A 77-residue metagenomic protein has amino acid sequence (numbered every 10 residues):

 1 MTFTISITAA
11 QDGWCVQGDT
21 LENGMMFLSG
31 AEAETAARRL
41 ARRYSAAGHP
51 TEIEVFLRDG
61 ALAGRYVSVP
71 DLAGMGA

Functional and structural regions predicted by a protein language model:
M1-T2, G76: Compositionally biased, disordered extreme N-termini, encompassing classical targeting presequences
T2-N23: Short aromatic-glycine-(Arg/Gly/Cys) micro-motifs in beta-strand/loop hairpins
D19, S29, V67: Surface loops and adjacent helix of pleckstrin homology
L21-G24, A33, P70-D71: Short, surface-exposed beta-strand-loop junctions and turns on beta-sheet-rich folds
G24-M26, F56: Intrinsically disordered, low-complexity proline/glycine-rich segments
M26-S29, M75-G76: A short, polar/proline- and glycine-enriched secondary-structure boundary/capping micro-motif
L28-P50: A short, charged, amphipathic alpha-helix used as a generic interaction element across diverse proteins
S45-A77: Short, mixed-charge low-complexity intrinsically disordered segments
